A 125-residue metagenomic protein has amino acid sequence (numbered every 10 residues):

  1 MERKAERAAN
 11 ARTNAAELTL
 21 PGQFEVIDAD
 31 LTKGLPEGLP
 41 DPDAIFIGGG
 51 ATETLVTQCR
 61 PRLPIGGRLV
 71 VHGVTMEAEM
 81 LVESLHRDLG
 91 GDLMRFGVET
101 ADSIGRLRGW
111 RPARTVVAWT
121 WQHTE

Functional and structural regions predicted by a protein language model:
M1, A15, F46, A101 (+1 more regions): Aromatic-residue hotspot detector
M1-P42: S-adenosyl-L-methionine
E2-E6, N10, T54, E77 (+1 more regions): Conserved active-site and cofactor/substrate-binding residues in soluble primary-metabolism enzymes
E2-K4, L20-G22, A44-F46, G67-V70 (+1 more regions): Short linear motifs at secondary-structure transitions and domain/linker junctions
I27-V70: Active-site segment flanking the S-adenosylmethionine/decSAM binding pocket in AdoMet-dependent transferases
V56-T120: C-terminal substrate-binding/active-site "lid" region of AdoMet-derived donor-dependent transferases
W121-E125: C-terminal lobe and adjacent flexible extensions of AdoMet/dcAdoMet transferase-like proteins
